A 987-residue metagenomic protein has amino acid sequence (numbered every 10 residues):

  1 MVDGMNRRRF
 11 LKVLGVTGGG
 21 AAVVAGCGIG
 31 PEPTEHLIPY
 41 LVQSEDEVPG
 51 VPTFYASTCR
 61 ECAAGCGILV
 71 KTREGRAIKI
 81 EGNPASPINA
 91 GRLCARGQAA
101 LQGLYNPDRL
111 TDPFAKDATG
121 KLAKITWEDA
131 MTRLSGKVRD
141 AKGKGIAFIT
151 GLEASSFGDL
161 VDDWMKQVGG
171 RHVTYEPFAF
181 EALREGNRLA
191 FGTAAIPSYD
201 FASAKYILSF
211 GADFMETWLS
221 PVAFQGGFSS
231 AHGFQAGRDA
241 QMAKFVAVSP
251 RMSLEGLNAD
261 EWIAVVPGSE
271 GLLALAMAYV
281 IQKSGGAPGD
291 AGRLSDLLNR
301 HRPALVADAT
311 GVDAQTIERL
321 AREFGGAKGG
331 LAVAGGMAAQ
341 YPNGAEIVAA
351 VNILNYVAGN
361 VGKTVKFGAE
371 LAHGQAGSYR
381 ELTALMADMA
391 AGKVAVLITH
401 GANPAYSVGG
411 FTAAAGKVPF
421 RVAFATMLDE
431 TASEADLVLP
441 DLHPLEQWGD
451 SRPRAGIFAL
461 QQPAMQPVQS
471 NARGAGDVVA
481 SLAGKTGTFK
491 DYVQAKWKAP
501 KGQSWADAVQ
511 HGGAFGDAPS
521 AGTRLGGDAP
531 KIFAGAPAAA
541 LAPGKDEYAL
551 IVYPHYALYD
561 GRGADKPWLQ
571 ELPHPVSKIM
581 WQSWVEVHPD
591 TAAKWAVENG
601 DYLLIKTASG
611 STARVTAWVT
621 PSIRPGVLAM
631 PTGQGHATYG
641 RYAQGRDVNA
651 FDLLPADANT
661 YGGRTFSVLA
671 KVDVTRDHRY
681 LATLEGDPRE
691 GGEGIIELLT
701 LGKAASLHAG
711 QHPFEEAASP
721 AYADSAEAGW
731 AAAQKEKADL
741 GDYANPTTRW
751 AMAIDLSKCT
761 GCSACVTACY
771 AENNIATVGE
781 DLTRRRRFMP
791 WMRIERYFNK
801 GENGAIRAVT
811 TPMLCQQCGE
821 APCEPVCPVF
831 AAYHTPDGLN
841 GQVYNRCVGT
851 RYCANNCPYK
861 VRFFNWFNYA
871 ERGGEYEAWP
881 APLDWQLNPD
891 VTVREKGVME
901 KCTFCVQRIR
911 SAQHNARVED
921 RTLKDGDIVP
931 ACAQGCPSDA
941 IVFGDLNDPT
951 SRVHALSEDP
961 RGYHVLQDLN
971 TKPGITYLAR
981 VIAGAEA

Functional and structural regions predicted by a protein language model:
M1-G286, D296, D313-I317, V438 (+7 more regions): N-terminal export/assembly segments and adjacent metallocofactor-ligating motifs of anaerobic energy-metabolism
I149-E153, G211-A212, A334-A338, T399-N403 (+2 more regions): Structural motif
G158-G233, L371-F420, T426, T431 (+2 more regions): Glycine-rich, anion-gripping cofactor-binding loops and their flanking helix/strand elements in enzyme active sites
V248-S253, F424-E430: Short, polar loop motifs at secondary-structure junctions
M252-A259, L297-R302, G326-A334, V361-F367 (+7 more regions): Short acidic (Asp/Glu) and glycine-rich catalytic loops that position anionic groups and cofactors
Y279, K283-T310, Q466-R524, D601 (+1 more regions): N-terminal leader/propeptide and maturation segments of large enzyme subunits in energy/redox metabolism and hydrolases
A327-T399, Y556: Acidic catalytic cores of enzymes that act on phosphate-bearing nucleotides/polynucleotides
A499-S577: Long, low-complexity segments enriched in small/aliphatic residues
